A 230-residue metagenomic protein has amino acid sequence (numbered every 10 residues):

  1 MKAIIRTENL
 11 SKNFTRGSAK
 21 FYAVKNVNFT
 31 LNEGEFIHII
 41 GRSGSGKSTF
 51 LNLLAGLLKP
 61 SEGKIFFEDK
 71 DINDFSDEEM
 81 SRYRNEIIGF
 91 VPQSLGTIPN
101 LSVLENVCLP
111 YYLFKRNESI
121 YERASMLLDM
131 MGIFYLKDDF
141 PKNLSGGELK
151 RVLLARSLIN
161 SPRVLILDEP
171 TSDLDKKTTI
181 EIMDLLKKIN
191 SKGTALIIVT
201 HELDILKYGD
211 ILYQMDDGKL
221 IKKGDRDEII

Functional and structural regions predicted by a protein language model:
T15-G17, C108-I120, M130: ABC-type ATPase nucleotide-binding domains, specifically the catalytic core motifs of the NBD
A55: Helix-to-loop junction immediately C-terminal to a conserved catalytic motif
G63-D71: Conserved ABC transporter NBD signature motif
L101-C108: Short coil-to-helix segment of the ABC ATPase nucleotide-binding domain corresponding to the Q-loop/switch region
F140-L144, E148: Conserved ABC ATPase signature
I159-R163: A short, proline-enriched helix->beta-strand linker immediately N-terminal to the Walker B motif in ABC-type P-loop
L165-D168: Catalytic Walker B motif of ABC-type/P-loop ATPase nucleotide-binding domains
